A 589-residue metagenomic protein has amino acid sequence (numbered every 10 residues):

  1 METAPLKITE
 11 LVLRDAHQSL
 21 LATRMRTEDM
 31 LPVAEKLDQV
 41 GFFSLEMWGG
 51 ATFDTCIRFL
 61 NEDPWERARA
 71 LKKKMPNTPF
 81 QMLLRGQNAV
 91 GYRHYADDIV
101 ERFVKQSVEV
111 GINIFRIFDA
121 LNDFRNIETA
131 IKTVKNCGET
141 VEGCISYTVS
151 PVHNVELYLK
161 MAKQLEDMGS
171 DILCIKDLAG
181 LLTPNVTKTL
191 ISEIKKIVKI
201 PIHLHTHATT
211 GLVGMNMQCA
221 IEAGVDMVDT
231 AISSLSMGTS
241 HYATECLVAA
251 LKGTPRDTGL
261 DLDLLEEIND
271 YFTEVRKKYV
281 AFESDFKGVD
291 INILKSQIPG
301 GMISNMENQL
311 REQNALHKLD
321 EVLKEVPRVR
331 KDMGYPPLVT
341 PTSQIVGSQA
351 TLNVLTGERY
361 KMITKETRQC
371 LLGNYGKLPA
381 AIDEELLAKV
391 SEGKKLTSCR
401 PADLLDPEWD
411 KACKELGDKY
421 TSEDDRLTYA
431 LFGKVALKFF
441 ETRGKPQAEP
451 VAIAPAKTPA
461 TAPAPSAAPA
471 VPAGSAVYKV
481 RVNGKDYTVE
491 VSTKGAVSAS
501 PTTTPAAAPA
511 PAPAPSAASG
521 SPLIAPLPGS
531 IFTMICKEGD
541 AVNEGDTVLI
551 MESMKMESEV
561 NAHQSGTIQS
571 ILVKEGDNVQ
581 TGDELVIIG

Functional and structural regions predicted by a protein language model:
M1-L21, A68, K73: N-terminal amphipathic alpha-helix/helix-capping segment at the start of soluble metabolic enzymes
A16, L37, I117, L173 (+3 more regions): Conserved, mostly hydrophobic/aromatic
D29-A51, Q106-I114, M168: Catalytic domains of carbohydrate-active enzymes, especially glycoside hydrolases
D38-C56, K287-D290, G301-T502: Terminal or standalone catalytic/regulatory effector modules within metabolic enzymes and repeat proteins
G49-M161, L173, G180-T183: Active-site beta->alpha loop and helix N-cap motifs at the rims of alpha/beta catalytic domains
I117, D177, A223-S240: Glycine-rich phosphate-binding active-site loops on the catalytic face of alpha/beta enzymes
E156-M161, T210-V225: Catalytic cores of alpha/beta
P513-G589: Structured functional modules or segments
